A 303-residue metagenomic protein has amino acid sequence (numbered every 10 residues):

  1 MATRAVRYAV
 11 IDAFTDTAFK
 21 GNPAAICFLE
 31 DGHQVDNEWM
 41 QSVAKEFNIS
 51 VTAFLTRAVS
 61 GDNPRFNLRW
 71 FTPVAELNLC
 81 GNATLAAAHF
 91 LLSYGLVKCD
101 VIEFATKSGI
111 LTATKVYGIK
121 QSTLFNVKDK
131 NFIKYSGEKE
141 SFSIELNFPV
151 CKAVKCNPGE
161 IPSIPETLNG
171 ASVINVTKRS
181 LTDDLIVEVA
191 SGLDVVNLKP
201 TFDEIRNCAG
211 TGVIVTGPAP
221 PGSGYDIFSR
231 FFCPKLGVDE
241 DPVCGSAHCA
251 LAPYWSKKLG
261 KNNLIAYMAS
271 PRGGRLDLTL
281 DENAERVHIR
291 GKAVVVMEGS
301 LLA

Functional and structural regions predicted by a protein language model:
M1-L79, T84-A303: Active-site proximal loop and beta-alpha junction motif in alpha/beta enzyme cores
